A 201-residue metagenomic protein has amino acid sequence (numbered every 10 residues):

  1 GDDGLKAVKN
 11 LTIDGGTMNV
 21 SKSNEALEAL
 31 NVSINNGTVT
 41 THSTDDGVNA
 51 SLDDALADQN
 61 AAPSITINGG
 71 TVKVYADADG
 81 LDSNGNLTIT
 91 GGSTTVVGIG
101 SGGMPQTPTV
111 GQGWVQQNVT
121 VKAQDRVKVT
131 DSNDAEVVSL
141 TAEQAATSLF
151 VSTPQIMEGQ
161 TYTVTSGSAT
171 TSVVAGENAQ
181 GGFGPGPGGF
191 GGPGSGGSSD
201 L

Functional and structural regions predicted by a protein language model:
G1-L201: A composition-driven surface/loop motif
